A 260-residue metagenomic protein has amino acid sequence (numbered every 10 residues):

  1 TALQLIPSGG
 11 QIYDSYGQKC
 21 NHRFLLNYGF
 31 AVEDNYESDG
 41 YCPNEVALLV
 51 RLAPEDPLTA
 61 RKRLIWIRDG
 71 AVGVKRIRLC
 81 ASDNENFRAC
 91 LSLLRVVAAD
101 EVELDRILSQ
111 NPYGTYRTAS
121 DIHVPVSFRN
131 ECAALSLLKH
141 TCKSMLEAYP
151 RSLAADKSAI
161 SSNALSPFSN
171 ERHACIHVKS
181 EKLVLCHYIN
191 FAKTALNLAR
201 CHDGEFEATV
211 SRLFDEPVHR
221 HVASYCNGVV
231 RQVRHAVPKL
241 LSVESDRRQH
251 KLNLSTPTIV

Functional and structural regions predicted by a protein language model:
A2, H22-V260: Charged low-complexity "KEKE/polyampholyte" interaction tracts
L5-I6, I12-H22: Short, charged beta-turn/beta-strand-edge "cap" motif at the junction between a beta-strand and an adjacent loop
